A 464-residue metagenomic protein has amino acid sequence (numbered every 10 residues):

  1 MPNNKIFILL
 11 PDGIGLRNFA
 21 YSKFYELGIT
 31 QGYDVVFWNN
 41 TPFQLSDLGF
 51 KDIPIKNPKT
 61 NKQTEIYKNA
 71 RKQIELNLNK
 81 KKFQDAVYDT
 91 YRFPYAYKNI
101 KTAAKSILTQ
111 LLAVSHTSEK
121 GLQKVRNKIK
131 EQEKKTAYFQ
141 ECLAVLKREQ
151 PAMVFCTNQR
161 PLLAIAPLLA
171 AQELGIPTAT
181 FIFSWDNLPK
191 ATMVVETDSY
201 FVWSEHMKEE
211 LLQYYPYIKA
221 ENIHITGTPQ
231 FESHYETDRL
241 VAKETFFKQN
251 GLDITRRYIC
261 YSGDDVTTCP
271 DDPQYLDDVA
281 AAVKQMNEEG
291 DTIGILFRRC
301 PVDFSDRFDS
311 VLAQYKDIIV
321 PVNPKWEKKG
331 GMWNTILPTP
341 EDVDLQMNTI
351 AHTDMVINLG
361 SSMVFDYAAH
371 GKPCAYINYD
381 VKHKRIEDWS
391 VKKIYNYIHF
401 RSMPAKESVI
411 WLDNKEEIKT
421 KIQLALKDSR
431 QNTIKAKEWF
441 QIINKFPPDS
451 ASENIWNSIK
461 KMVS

Functional and structural regions predicted by a protein language model:
P2-I14, N40-T41, I55-T60, A70 (+1 more regions): Nucleotide-activated donor-dependent transferases that construct or modify glycoconjugates
I6-F7, L143-P161, T353-N358: Short N-terminal targeting/anchoring amphipathic segment
A20-Y21, Y25-E26, F231-T335, L412: Conserved catalytic-core segment of nucleotide-activated headgroup transferases in glycan assembly
T30, K130-E133, T157, A166-E244: Active-site-proximal region of nucleotide-activated glycan assembly enzymes, centered on histidine/acidic-rich loops
Q31, V36-F139: Conserved N-terminal ligand/cofactor-binding loop architecture of enzyme catalytic domains
E141, L146, V302-M363, H370: Donor nucleotide-activated moiety binding/catalytic core segment of transferases that use nucleotide-activated donors
V195-T197, I218, S362-I443: Catalytic binding pocket for nucleotide-activated donors in carbohydrate/polymer assembly enzymes
P447-S464: C-terminal alpha-helical cap of glycosyltransferases
